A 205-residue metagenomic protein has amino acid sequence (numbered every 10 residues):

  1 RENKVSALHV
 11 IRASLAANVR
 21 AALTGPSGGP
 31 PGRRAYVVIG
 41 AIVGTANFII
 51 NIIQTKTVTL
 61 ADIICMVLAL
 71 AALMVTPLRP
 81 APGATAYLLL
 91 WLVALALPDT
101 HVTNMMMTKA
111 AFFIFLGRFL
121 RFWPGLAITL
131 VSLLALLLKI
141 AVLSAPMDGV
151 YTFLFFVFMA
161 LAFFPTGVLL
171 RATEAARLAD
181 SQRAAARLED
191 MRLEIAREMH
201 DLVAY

Functional and structural regions predicted by a protein language model:
R1-A86, G167-L170, E174: N-terminal signal-anchor/first transmembrane helix of integral membrane proteins
G40, P98-D190: Cytosolic coiled-coil signaling helices that couple upstream sensory modules
I42-N47, I64-A72, A86-A94, T108-F113 (+1 more regions): Hydrophobic, membrane-inserted alpha-helices
N47-T55, A71-P77, L92-D99, L116-R118 (+1 more regions): Hydrophobic alpha-helical transmembrane segments
T55-A61, R79-K109, L126-A127, L154-F155: Subset of alpha-helical transmembrane segments and adjacent helix-loop junctions that display helix-helix
V58-T59, R79, R121, A145-G149 (+1 more regions): Alpha-helix capping and helix-coil boundary motifs
L70, F158, L202-Y205: Repeat-unit-sized solenoid/scaffold elements
L188-Y205: Histidine-centered phosphotransfer motif of kinases
